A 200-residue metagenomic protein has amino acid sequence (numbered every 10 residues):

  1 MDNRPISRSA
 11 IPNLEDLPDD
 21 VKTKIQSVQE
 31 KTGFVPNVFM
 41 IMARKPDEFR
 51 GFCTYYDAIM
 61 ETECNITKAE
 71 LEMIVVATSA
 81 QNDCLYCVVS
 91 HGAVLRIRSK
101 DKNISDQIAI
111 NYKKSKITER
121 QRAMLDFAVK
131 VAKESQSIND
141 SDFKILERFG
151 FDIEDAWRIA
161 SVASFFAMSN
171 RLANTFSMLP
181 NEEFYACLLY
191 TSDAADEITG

Functional and structural regions predicted by a protein language model:
M1-S192: Hydrophobic alpha-helical segments
Y190-G200: Single conserved hydrophobic/aromatic residue that forms the stacking wall/gate of nucleotide- or nucleobase-binding
